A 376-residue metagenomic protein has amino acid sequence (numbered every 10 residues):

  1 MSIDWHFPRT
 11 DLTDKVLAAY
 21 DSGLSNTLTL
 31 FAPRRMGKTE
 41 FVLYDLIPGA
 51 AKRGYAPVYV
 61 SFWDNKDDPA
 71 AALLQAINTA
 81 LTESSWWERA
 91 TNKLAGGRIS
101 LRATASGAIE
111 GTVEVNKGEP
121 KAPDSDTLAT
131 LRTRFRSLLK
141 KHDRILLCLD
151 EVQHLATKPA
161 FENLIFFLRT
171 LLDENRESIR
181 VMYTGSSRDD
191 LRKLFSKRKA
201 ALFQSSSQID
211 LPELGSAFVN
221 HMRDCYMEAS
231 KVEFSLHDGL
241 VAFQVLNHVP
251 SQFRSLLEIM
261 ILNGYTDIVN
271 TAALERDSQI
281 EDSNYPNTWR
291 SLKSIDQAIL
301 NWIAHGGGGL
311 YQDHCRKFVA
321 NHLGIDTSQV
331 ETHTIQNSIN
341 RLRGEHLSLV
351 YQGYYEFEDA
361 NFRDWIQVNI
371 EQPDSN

Functional and structural regions predicted by a protein language model:
W5-L17: N-terminal pre-P-loop "Q-motif" helix
S25-L28, A32-M36, E40-L146, L155 (+1 more regions): P-loop NTPase nucleotide-binding core
G118-S187, S196: Conserved Walker B catalytic segment
R188-S206: Short regulatory helix/loop adjacent to the ATP-binding pocket of P-loop NTPases
L211-D238, V245: Conserved small helical "lid"/interfacial subdomain of P-loop NTPases
A242, F253-T327: Winged-helix-like regulatory helical subdomains adjacent to P-loop NTPase cores
I325-E345: Short amphipathic alpha-helical interaction segments
N361-N376: Short, amphipathic alpha-helical interaction segments positioned at domain boundaries
